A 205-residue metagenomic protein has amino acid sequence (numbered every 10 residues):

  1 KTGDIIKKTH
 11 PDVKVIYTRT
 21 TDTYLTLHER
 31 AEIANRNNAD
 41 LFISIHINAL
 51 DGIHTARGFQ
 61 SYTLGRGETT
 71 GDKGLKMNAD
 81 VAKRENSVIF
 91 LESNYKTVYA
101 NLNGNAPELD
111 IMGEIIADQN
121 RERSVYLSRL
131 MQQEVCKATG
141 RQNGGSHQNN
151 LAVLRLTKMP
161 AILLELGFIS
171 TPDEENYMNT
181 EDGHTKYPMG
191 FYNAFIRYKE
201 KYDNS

Functional and structural regions predicted by a protein language model:
K1-S205: Active-site-proximal helix/loop segments of hydrolytic enzymes
